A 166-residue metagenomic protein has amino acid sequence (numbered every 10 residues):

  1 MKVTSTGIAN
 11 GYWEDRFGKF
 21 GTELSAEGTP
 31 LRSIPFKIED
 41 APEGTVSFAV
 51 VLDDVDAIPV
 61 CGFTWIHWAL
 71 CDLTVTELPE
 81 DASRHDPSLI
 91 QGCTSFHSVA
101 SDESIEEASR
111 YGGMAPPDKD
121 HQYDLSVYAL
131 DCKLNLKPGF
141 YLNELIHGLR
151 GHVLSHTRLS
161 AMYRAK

Functional and structural regions predicted by a protein language model:
M1-K166: N-terminus-centered regions that define maturation/targeting leaders and the start of the first functional domain
